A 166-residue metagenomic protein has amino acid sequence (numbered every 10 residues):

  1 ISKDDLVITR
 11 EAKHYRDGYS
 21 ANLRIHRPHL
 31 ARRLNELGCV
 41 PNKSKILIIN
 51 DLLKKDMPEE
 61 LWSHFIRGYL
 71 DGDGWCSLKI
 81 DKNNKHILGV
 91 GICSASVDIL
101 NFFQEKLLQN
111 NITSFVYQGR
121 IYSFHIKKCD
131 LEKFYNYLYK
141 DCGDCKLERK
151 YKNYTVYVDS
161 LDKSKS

Functional and structural regions predicted by a protein language model:
I1-S166: Internal intein/HINT superfamily modules and their associated LAGLIDADG
